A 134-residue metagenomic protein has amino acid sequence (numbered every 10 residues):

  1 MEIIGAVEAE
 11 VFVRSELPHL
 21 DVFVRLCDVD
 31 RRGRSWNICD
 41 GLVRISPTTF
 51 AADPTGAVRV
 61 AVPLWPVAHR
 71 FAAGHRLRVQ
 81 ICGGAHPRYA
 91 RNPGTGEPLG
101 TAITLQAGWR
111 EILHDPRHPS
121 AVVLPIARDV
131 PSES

Functional and structural regions predicted by a protein language model:
M1-S134: Glycine/threonine-rich phosphate-binding loop and adjacent beta-strand/alpha-helix elements that clamp
